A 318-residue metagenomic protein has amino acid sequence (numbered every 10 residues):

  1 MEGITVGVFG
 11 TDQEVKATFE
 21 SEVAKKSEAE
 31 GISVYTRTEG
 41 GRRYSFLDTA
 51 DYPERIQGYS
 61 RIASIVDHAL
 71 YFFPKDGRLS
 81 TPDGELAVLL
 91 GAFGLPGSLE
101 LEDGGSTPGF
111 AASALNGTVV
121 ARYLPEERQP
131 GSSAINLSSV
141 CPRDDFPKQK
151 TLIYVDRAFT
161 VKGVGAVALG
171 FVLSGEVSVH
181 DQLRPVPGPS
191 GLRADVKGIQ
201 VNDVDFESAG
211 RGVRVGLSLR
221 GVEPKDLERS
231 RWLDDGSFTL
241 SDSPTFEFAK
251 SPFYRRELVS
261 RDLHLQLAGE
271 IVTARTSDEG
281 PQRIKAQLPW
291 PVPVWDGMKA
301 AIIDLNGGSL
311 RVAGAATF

Functional and structural regions predicted by a protein language model:
M1-K75, P82, A87, A168 (+1 more regions): C-terminal effector/interaction modules appended to NTPase cores
Q57-Y123: Conserved C-terminal guanine-recognition region of P-loop GTPase G domains, centered on the G4
L95, T160, V201: Residue-level marker of positions within ordered structural domains that often coincide with functionally constrained
S98, D103-K162: Canonical P-loop GTPase G-domain recognition
